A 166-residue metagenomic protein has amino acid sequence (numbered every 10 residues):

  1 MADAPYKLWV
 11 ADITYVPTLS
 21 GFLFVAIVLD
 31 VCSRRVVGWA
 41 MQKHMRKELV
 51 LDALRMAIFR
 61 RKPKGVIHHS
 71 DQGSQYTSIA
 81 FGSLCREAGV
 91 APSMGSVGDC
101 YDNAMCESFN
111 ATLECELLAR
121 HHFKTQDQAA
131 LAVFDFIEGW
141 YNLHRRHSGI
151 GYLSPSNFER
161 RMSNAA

Functional and structural regions predicted by a protein language model:
M1-A166: Charged DNA-binding/catalytic regions of mobile-element recombinases
